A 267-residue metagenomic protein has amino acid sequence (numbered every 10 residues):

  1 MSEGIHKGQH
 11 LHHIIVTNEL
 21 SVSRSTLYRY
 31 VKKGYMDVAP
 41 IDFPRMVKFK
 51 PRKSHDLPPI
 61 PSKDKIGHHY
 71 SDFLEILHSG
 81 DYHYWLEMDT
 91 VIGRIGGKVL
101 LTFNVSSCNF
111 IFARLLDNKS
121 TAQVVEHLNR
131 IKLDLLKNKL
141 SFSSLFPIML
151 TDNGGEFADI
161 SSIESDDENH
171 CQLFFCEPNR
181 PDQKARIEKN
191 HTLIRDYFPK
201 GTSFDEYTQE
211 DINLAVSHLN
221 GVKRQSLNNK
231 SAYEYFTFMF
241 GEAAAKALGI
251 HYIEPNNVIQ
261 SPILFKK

Functional and structural regions predicted by a protein language model:
M1-S203, Y207-T208, L214-S217, V222-R224 (+3 more regions): Secondary-structure boundary/capping micro-motif
